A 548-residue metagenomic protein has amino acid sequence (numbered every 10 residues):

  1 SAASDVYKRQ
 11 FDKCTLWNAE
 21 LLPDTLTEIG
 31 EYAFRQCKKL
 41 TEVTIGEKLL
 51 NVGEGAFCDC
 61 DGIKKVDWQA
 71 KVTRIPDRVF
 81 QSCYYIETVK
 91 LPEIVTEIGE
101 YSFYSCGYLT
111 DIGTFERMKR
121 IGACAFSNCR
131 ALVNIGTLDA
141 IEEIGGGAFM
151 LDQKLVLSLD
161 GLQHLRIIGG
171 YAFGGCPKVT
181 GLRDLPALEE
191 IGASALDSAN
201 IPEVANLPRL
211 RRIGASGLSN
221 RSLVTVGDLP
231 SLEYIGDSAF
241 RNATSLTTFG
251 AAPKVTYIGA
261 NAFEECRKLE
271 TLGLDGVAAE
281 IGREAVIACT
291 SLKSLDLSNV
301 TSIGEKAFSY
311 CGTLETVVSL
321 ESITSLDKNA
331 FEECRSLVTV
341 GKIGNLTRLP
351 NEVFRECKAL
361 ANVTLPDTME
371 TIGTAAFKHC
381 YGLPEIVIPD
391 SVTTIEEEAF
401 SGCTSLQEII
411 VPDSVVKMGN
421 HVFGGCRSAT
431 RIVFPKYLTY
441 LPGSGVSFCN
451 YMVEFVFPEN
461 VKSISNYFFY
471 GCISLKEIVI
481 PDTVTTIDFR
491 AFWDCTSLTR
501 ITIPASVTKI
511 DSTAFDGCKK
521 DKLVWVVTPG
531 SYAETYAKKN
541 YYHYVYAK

Functional and structural regions predicted by a protein language model:
S1-S4, C14-E28, K38-N51, D61-R74 (+21 more regions): Structural signature of tandem-repeat unit edges
K8-R9, G30-A33, G53-C58, P76-V79 (+19 more regions): Consensus positions within tandem repeat domains that build extended binding/scaffold surfaces
K538: Anion (oxyanion) recognition and catalysis
Y542: Short glycine/serine/threonine/alanine-rich loop segments
